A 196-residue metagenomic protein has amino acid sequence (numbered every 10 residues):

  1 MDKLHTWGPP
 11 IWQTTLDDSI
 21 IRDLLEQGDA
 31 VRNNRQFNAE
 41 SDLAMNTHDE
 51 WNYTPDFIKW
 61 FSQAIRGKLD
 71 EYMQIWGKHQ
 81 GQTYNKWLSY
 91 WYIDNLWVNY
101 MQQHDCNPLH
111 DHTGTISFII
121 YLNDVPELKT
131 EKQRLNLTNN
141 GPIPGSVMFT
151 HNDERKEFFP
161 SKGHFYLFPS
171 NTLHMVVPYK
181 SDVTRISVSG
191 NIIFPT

Functional and structural regions predicted by a protein language model:
M1-W87, W97, M101-N107: Non-heme Fe(II)/2-oxoglutarate
H5, S41-A44, F165-T196: Short, charged interaction patches at domain edges and termini
G8, W87-Y92, G141-I143: A short, polar/charged loop/turn motif at coil->beta-strand junctions and beta-hairpin connectors
N34, I75, E127-L128, L173: Generic macromolecular interface patches on structured domains
G77-S89, H112, T130-L135: Short acidic alpha-helical/loop segments enriched in Asp/Glu that coordinate divalent cations
D94-L167, M175-V177, T184, F194: Catalytic core of non-heme Fe(II) oxygenases with the double-stranded beta-helix
